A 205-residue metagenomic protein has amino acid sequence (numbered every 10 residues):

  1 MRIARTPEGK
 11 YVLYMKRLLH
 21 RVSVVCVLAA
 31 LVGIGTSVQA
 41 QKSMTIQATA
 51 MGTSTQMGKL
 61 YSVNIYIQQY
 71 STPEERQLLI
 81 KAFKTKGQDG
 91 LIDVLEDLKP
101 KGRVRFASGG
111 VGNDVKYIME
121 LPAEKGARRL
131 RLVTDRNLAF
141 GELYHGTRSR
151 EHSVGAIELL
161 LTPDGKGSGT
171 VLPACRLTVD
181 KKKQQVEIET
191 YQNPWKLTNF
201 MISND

Functional and structural regions predicted by a protein language model:
M1-A4, E75: Short intrinsically disordered, low-complexity coil segments enriched in acidic
I3-Y14: Short, Lys/Arg-enriched N-terminal segments with co-localized hydrophobic residues within the first ~10-30 amino acids
G9, G33-G35: Residue-identity detector for glycine
M15-R21: Positively charged n-region of N-terminal signal peptides that target proteins for export
S23-G33: Bacterial N-terminal signal peptides
T36-A40: Sec/Tat signal peptide C-region and signal peptidase I cleavage site
K42-D205: Long, low-hydrophobicity ectodomains and other hydrophilic envelope-associated domains
